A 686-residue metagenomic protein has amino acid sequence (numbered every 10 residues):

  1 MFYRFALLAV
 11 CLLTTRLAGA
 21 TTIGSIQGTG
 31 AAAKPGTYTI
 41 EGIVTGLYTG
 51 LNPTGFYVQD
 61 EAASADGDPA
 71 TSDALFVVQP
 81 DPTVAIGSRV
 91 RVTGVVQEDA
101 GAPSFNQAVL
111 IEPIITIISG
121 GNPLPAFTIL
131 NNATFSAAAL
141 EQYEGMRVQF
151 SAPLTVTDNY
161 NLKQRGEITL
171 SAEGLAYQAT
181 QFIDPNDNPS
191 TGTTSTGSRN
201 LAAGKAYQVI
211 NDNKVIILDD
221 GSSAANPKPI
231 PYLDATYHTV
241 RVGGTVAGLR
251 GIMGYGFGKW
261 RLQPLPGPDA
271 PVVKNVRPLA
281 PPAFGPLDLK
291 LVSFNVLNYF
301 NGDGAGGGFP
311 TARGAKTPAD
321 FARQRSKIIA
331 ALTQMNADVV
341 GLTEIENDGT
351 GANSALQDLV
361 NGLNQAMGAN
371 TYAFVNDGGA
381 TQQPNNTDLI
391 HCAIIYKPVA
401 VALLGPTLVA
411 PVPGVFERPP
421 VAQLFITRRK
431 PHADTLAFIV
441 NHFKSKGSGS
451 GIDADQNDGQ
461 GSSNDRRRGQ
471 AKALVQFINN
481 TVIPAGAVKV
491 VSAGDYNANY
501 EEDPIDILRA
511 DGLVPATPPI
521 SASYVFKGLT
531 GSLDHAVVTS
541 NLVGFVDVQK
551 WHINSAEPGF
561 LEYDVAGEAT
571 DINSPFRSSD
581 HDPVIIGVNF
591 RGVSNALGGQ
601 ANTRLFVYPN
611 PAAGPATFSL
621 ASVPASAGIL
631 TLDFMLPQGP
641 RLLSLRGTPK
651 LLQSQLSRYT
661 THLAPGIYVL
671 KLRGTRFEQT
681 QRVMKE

Functional and structural regions predicted by a protein language model:
F2-L8: Sec-dependent signal peptide recognition, specifically the positively charged N-region followed immediately by
T14-T15: N-terminal signal peptide c-region/cleavage motif recognized by signal peptidases
G19-A315, A319-A330, N364-A366, F374 (+6 more regions): Extended non-catalytic accessory segments flanking core domains
A33, A85, Y143, N211 (+9 more regions): Surface-exposed coil/turn segments at beta-strand junctions on protein surfaces, enriched
V44, V96, L154, M253 (+4 more regions): Hydrophobic beta-strand positions in extracellular immunoglobulin-like domains
A62, P398-V399, R429, D511 (+2 more regions): Solvent-exposed strand-loop boundary residues in beta-sheet-rich modules
D81-P82, I168, A172-A176, A225-P229 (+1 more regions): Divalent cation-coordinating acidic motifs and surrounding scaffolds that mediate Ca2+/Mg2+/Mn2+/Zn2+-dependent binding
G598-E686: C-terminal outer-membrane/trafficking sorting elements
